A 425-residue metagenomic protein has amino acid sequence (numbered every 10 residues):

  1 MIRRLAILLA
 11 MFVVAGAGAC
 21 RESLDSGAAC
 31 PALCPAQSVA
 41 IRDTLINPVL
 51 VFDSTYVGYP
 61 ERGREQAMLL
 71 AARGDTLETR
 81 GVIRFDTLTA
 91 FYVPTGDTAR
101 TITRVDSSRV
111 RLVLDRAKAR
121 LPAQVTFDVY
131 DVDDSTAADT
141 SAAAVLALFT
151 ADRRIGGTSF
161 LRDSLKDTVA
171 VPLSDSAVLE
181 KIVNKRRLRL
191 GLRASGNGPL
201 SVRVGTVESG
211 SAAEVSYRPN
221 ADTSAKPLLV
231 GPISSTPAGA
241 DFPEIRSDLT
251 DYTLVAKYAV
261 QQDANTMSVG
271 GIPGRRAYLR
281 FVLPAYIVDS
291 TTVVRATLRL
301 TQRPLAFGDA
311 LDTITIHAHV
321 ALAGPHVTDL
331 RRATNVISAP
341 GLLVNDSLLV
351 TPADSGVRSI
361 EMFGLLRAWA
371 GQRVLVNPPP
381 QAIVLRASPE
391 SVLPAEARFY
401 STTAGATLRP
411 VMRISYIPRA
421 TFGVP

Functional and structural regions predicted by a protein language model:
I2-A6, A17-P425: Secreted, disulfide-rich extracellular signaling modules
A10-M11: Acidic, glycine-enriched active-site microenvironments
